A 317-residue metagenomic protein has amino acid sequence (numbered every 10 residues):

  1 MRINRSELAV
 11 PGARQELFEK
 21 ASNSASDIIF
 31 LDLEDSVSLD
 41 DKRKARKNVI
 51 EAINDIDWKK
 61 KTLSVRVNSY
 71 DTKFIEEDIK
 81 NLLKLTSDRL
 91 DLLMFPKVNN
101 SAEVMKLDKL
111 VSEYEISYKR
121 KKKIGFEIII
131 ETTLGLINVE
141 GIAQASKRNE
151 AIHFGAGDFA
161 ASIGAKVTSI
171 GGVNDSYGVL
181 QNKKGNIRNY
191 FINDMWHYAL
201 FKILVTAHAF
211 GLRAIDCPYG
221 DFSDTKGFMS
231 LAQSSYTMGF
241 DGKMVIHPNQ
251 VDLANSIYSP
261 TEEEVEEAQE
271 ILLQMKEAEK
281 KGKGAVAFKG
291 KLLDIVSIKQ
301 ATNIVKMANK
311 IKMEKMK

Functional and structural regions predicted by a protein language model:
M1-K317: Expand to "…catalyze enediolate/carbanion chemistry for C-C bond making/breaking, isomerization, decarboxylation
